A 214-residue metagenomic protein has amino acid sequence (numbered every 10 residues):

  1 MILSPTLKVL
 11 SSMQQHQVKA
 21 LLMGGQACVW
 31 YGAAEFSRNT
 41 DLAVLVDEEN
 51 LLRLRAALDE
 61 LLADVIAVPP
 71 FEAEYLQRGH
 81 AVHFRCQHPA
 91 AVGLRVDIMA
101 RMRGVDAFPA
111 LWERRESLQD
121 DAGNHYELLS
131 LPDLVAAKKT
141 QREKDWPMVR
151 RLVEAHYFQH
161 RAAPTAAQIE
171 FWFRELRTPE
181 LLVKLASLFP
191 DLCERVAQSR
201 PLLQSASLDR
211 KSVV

Functional and structural regions predicted by a protein language model:
M1-V214: Compositionally biased terminal segments of proteins
